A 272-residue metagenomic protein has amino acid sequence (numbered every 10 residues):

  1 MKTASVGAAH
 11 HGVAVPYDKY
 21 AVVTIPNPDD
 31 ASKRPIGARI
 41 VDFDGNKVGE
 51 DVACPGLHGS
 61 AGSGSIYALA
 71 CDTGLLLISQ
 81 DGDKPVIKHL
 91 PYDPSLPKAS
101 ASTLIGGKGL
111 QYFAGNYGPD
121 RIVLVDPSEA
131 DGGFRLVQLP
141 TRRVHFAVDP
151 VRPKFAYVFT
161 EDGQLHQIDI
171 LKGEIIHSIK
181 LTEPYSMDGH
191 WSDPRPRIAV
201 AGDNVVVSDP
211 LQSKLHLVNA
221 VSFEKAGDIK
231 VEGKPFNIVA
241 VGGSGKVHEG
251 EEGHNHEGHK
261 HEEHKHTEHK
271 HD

Functional and structural regions predicted by a protein language model:
M1-D272: Predominantly soluble domains enriched in secretory-pathway, periplasmic, or organellar proteins
